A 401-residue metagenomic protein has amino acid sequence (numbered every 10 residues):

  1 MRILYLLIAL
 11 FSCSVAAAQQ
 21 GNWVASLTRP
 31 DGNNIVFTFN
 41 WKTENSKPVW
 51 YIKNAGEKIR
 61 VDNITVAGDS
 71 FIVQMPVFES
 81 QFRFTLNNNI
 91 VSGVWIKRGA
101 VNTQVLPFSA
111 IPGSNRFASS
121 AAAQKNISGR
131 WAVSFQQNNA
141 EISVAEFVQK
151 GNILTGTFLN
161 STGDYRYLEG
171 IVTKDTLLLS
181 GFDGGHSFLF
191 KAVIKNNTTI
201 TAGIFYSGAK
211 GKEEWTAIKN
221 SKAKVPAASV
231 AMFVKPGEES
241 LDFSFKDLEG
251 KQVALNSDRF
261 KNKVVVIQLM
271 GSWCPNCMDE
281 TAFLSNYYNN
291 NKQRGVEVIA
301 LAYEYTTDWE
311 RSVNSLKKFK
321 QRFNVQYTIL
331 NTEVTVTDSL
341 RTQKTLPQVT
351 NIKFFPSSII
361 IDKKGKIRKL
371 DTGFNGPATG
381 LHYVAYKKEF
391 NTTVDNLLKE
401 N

Functional and structural regions predicted by a protein language model:
M1-N22: Bacterial Sec-dependent N-terminal signal peptides
Q20, W95-R130, Q137, E169 (+1 more regions): Edge beta-strand at a domain terminus
Q20-L86, R116-A118, A122-I194: Central antiparallel beta-sheet cores of small beta-barrel/beta-sandwich binding domains
N220-S257, V334-T337: N-terminal "domain-start" segment that seeds a small globular fold
V253-M278, A282-L284, E297-I299: Short active-site neighborhood of thiol/selenol oxidoreductases, capturing the structured segment around
D279-V325, V336-Q343: Structural microenvironment flanking redox-active thiols in thiol-disulfide oxidoreductases
N324-T328, L346-I359: Structural micro-motif
F354-N401: Thiol-/selenol-based redox modules, centered on thioredoxin-like and closely related oxidoreductase domains
